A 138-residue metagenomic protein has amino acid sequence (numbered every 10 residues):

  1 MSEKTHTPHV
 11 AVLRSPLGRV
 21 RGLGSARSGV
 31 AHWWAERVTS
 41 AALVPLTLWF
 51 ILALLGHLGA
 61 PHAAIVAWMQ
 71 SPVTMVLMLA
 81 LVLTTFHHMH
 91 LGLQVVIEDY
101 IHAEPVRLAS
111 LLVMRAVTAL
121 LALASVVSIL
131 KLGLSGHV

Functional and structural regions predicted by a protein language model:
M1-V138: Membrane-embedded alpha-helical bundles that constitute the cytochrome b-like, heme-associated redox core of multi-pass
